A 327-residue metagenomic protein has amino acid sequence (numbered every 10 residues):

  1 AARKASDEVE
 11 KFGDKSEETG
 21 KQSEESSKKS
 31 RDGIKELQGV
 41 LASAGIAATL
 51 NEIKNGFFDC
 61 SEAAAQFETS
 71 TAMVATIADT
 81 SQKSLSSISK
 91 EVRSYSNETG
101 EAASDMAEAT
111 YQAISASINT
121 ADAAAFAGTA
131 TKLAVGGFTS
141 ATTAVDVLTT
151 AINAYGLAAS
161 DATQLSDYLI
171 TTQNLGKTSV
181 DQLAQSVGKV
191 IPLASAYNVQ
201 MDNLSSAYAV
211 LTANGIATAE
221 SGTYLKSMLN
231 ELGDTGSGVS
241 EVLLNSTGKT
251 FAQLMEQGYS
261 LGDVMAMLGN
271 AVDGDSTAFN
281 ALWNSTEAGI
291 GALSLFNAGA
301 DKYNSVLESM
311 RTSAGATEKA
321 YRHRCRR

Functional and structural regions predicted by a protein language model:
A1-A65, N119, Q173, V187: Low-complexity, glycine/alanine-rich, low-charge segments that are largely flexible
K15-K29, G33, L37-N51, T143 (+7 more regions): Extended alpha-helical scaffold regions
S16-T19, S23-S26, S81, L183 (+4 more regions): Alpha-helical heptad-repeat coiled-coil segments that mediate oligomerization/polymerization in large
S23, L232, G236, V272 (+1 more regions): Intrinsic-disorder-associated interaction segments
A42-N97, A107-A116, A124-G137, T143-G176 (+6 more regions): Small-residue helix-packing and pore-constriction motifs in hydrophobic alpha-helices
T99-A102: N-terminal glycine-rich anion-binding loops that anchor highly charged ligand groups
F251-R327: Hydrophobic, often aromatic-rich secondary-structure segments at membrane interfaces
